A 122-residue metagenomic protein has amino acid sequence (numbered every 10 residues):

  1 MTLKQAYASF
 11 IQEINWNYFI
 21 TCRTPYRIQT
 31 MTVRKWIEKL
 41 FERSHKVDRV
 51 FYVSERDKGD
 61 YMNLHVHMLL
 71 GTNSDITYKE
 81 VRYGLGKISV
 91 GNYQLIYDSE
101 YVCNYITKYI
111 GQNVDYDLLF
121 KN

Functional and structural regions predicted by a protein language model:
M1-L64, T72-N122: Right-hand nucleic-acid polymerase module
H67: An acidic/histidine-cluster motif and surrounding catalytic segment that typifies divalent-metal-assisted enzyme active
